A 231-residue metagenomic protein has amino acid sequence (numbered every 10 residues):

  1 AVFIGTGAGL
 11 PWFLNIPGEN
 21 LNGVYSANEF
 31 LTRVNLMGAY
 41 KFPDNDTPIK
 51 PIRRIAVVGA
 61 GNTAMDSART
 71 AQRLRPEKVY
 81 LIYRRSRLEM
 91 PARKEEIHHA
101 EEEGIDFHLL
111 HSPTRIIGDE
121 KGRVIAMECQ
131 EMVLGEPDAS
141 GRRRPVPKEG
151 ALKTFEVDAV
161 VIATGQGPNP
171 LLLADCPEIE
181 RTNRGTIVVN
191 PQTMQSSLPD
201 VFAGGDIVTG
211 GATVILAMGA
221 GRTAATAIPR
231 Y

Functional and structural regions predicted by a protein language model:
A1-G7, A56-V58, V157-G165: Short hydrophobic core segments
V2, M127-M132, L152-K153, D158-V160: AMP-binding/adenylate-forming core of the ANL superfamily
P11, Y40-P76: Rossmann-like NAD(P)H-binding beta-loop-alpha module
N20-P51, P137-G211: FAD-site-proximal beta/loop scaffold in flavoenzymes
A60, Y83-S86, D206: Cofactor-binding loop segments of dinucleotide-utilizing enzymes, especially the Rossmann-like FAD- and NAD(P)+-binding
S67, G204-Y231: A conserved FAD-binding loop/helix module that cradles the flavin
A68-R115: Rossmann-like dinucleotide-binding cores of NAD(P)H-dependent redox enzymes
L110-R123, M132-G135: A conserved short coil-to-beta-strand element within the FAD-binding core of flavoproteins
